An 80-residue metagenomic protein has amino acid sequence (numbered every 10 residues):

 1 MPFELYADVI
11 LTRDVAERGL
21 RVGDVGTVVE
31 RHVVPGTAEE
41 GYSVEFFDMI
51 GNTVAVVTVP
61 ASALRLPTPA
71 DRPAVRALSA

Functional and structural regions predicted by a protein language model:
F3-V75, S79-A80: Basic/aromatic-rich interaction segments and small domains that mediate binding to polyanionic partners
